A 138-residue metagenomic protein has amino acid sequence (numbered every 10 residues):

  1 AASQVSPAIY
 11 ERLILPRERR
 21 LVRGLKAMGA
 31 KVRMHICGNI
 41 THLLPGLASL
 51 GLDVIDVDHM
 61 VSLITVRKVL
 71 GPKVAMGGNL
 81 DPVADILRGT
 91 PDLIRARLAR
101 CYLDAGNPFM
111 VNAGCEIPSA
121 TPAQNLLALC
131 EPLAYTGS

Functional and structural regions predicted by a protein language model:
A1-S138: Active-site loop segments of alpha/beta catalytic cores
